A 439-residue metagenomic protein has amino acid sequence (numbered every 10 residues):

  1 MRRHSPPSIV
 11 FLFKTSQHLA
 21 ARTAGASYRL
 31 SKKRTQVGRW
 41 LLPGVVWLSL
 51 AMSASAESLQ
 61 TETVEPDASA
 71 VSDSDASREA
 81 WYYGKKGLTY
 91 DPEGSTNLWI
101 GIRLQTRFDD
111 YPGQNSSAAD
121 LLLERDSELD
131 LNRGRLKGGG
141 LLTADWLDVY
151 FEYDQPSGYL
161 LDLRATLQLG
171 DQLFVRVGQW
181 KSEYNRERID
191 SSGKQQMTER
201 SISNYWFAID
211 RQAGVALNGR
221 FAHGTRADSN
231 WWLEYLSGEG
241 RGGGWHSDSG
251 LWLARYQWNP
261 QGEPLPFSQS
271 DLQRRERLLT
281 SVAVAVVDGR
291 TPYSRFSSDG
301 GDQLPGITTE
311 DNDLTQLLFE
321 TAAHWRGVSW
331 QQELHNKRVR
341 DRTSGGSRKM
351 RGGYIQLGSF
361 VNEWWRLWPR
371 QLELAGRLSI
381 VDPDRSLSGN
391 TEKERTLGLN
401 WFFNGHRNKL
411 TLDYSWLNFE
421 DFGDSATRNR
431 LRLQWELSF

Functional and structural regions predicted by a protein language model:
M1-A70: Cleavable N-terminal export/targeting peptides
P7, N115-L122, S298-L304, L397: Short, polar loop/linker segments at the starts of domains and inter-domain junctions
I9, P260, W435-F439: C-terminal alpha-helix/helix-terminus motif
K14, P156-G158, L417-F419: Short strand->helix junction
L50, G87-T89, A323: An N-terminal domain-start capping segment
L59-A76, Q179, E276-F439: Outer-membrane beta-barrel pore domains
Y82-Y83: N-terminal amphipathic/hydrophobic interface segments
K86-R241, W245-E263, S270, R274-S281 (+4 more regions): Outer membrane beta-barrel
